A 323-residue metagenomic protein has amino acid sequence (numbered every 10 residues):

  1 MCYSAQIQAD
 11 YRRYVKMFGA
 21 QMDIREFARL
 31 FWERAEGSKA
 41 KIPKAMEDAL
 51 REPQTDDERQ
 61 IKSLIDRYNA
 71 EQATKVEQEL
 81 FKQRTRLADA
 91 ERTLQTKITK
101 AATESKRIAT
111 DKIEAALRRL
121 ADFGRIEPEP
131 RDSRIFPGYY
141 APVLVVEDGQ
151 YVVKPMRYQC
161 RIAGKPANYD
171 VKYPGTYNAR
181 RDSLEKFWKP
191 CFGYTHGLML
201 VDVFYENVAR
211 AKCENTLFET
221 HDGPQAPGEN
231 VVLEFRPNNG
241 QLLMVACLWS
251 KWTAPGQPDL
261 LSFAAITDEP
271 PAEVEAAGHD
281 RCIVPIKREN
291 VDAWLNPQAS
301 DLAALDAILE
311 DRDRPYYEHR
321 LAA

Functional and structural regions predicted by a protein language model:
M1-A323: Short linear sequence motif anchored by a di-proline
